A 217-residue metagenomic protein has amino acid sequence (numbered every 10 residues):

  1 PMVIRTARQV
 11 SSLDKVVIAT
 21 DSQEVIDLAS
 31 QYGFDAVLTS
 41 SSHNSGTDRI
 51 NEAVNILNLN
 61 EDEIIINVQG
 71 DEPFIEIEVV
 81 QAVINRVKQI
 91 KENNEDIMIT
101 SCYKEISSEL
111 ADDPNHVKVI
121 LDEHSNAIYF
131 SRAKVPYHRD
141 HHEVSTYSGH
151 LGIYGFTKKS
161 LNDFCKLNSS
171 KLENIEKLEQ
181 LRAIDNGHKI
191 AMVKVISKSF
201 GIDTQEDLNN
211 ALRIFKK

Functional and structural regions predicted by a protein language model:
P1-A19: N-terminal glycine-rich phosphate-binding loop and ensuing alpha1 helix
L13, E61-D62, E92-I97, H188: Short, high-confidence coil segments that cap the C-terminus of an alpha-helix and link into the following beta-strand
V16-I18, I65, I99-T100, A127 (+1 more regions): Hydrophobic/aromatic residues located in beta-strands of well-ordered beta-sheets within soluble catalytic
V17, Q23-N85: Short phosphate-binding loop-to-helix
T20-D21, I75, F156, D203: A conserved hydrophobic position in a structured secondary element of the catalytic/binding core that shapes
I75-S170: Conserved core of the sugar-phosphate nucleotidyltransferase
S145-K217: Conserved alpha/beta core of the MobA/IspD/sugar-nucleotide pyrophosphorylase nucleotidyltransferase superfamily
